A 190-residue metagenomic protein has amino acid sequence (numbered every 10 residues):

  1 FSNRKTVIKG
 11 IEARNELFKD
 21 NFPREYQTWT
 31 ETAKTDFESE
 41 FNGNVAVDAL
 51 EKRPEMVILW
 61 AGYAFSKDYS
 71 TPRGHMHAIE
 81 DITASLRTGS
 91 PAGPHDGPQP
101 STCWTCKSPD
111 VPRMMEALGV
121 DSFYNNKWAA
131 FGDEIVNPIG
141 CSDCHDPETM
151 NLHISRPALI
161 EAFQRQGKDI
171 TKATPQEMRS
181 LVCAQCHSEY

Functional and structural regions predicted by a protein language model:
F1-P138, S142-Q176: Sequence context of c-type cytochrome heme-c attachment sites
S180-Y190: Extended catalytic-interface subdomain
